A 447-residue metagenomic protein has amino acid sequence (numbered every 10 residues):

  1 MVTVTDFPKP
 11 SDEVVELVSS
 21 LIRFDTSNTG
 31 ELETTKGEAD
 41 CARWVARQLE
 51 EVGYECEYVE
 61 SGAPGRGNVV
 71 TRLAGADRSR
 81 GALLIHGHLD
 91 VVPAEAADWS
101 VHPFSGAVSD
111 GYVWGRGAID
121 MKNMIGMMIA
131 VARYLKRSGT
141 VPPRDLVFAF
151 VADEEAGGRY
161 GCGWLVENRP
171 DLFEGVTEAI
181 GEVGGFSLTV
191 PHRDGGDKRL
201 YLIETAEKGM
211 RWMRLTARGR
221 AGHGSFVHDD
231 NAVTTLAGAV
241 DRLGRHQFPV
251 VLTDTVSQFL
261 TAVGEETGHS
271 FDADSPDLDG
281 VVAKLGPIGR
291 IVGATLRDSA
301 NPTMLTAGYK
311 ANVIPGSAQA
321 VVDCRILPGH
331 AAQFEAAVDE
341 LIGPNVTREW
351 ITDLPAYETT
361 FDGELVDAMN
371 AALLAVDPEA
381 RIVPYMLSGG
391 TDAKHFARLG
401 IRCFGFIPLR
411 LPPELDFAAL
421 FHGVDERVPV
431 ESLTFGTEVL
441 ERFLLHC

Functional and structural regions predicted by a protein language model:
M1-V4, K9, G185-A206, M210-E441 (+1 more regions): Metal-dependent amide/peptide-bond hydrolase catalytic core, centered on the "pita-bread" metallohydrolase fold
V2-R116, L135-R144, V322: Acidic/His- and Gly-rich active-site-bordering loop/insert found across diverse amide/peptide-bond hydrolases
I22-T26, E50, Y54, R133 (+5 more regions): Sec-exported extracytoplasmic/periplasmic mature domains
T29, V91-V92, D153-A156, G185-S187 (+1 more regions): Solvent-exposed loop/turn segments at secondary-structure junctions within structured extracellular/periplasmic domains
V59, P143-V151, E178-I180, D230 (+2 more regions): Beta-strand segments within the central parallel beta-sheet cores of soluble alpha/beta enzyme folds
H86-G87, F150, I180-E182, T216-R218 (+1 more regions): Short beta-strand segments
S109-D120, A380-V383, V424: Short pre-catalytic strand/loop immediately N-terminal to key active-site residues, enriched for Gly-Thr
Y112-V113, I119-L202: Acidic/histidine-rich catalytic neighborhood of metal-dependent amide-processing enzymes
